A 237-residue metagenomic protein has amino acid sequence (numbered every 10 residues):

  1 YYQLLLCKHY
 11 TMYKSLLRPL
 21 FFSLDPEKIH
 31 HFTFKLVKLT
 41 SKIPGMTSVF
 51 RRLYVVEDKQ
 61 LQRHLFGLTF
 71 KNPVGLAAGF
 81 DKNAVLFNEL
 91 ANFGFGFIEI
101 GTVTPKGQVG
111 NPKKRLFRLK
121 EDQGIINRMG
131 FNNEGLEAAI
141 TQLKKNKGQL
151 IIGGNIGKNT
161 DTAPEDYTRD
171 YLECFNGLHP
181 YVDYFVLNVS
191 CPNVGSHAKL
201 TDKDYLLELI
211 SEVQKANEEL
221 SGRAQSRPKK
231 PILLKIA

Functional and structural regions predicted by a protein language model:
Y1-T11: Short, Lys/Arg-enriched N-terminal segments with co-localized hydrophobic residues within the first ~10-30 amino acids
Y10-A237: Flavin-dependent oxidoreductase catalytic cores
